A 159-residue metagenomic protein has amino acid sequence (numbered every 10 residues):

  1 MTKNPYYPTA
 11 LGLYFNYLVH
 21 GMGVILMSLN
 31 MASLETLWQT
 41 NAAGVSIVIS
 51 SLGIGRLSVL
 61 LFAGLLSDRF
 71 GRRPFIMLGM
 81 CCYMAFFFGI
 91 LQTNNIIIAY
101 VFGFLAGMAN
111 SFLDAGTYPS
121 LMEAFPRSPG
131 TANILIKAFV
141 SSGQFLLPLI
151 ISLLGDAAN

Functional and structural regions predicted by a protein language model:
P8-T40: Extracytoplasmic
L13, I97-G103: Short hydrophobic/alpha-helical segments at membrane-entry points of transmembrane helices in Major Facilitator
G21, I25, G107-A115, F145: Small-residue-rich segments within alpha-helical transmembrane domains of MFS-like 12-TM solute carriers
I25, L52-L61, F145: Residue-level signature of mid-helix packing/kink "hotspots" within the transmembrane helices of 12-pass Major
S33, G64-L65, L153: Membrane-interface helix termini in secondary transporters
S58-I97: Conserved MFS/SLC helix-loop-helix module at the cytosolic interface between two early adjacent transmembrane helices
F102-A138: Cytoplasmic helix-loop-helix junction between adjacent transmembrane helices in 12-TM secondary transporters
S128, L135-N159: Helix-loop-helix hairpin linking two adjacent transmembrane segments in secondary transporters
